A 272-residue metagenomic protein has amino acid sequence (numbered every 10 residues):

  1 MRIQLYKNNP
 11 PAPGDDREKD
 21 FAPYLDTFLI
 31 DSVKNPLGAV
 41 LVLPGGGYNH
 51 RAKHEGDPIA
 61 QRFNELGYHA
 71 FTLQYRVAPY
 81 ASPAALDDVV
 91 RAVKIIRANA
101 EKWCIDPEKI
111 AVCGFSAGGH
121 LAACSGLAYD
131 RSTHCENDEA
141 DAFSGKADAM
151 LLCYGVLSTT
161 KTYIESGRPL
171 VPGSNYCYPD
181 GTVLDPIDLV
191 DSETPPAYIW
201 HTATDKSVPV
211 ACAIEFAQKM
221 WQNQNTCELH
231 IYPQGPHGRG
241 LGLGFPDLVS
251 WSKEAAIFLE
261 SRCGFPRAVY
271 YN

Functional and structural regions predicted by a protein language model:
M1-V33: N-terminal cap/lid segment of alpha/beta-hydrolase-fold proteins
N8-P10, E139, D148, G155-L189 (+1 more regions): Mobile cap/lid helix-loop segments that gate and shape the active-site cleft of serine hydrolases
P36-G45: Short beta-strand element of the alpha/beta-hydrolase
R51-K53, P58, L73-P107, F245-S250: Catalytic nucleophile-loop/oxyanion-hole region of alpha/beta-hydrolase and closely related hydrolase-like folds
R91-E165, G181: Primarily recognizes the serine-hydrolase "nucleophile elbow" in alpha/beta-hydrolase and SGNH/GDSL folds
I199-H201, D205: Short beta-strand/loop motif that positions the catalytic acidic residue of the alpha/beta-hydrolase fold
S207-E215: Conserved alpha/beta-hydrolase "acid-adjacent" motif
I214-N272: C-terminal catalytic histidine-bearing segment of alpha/beta-hydrolase fold enzymes
